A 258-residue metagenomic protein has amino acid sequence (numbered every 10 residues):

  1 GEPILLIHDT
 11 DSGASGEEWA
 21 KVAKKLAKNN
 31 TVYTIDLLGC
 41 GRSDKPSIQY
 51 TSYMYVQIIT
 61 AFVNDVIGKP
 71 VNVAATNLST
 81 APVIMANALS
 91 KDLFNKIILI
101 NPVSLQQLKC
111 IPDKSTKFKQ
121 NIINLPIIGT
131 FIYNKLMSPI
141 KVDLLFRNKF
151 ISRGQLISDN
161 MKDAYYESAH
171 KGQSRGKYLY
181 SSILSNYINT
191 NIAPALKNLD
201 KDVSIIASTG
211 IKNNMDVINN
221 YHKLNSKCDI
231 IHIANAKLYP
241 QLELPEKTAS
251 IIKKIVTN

Functional and structural regions predicted by a protein language model:
G1-L6, A27-N30, N64, G68-K69 (+1 more regions): Alpha/beta-hydrolase fold catalytic core
G1-R42: Conserved HGGG/HGGXW glycine-rich cap/lid loop of the alpha/beta-hydrolase fold
G16-E18, S43-I48, K109-I111, D216: Conserved catalytic-core motifs of eukaryotic protein kinase domains, centered on the activation segment
T34-A74, S250: Active-site loop/oxyanion-hole signature of alpha/beta-hydrolase fold enzymes
G68-P112: Conserved hydrolase catalytic core segment
L108-C110, N134-K197: Conserved alpha/beta-hydrolase catalytic His-Asp/Glu region
N198-A236: Conserved loop-alpha-helix segment in the C-terminal half of the alpha/beta-hydrolase fold that carries the catalytic
A236-A249: Catalytic histidine-centered segment of alpha/beta-hydrolase-like enzymes
